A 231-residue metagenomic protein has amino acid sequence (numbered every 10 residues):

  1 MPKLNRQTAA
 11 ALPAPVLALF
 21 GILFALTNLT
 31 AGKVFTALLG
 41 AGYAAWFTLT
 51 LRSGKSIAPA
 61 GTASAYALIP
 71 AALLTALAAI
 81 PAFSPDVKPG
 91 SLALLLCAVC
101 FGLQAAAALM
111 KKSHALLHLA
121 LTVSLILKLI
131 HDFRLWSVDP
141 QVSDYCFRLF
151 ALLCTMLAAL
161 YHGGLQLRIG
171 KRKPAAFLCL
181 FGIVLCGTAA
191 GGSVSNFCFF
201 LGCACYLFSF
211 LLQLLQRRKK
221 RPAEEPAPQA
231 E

Functional and structural regions predicted by a protein language model:
M1-C97: N-terminal topogenic module of multi-pass integral membrane proteins
Q7, A11, P15-A25, T48 (+1 more regions): C-terminal transmembrane-bundle signature of multipass membrane proteins, characterized by strong activation on
A10, A14-V16, V34, I57-A63 (+10 more regions): Extended aliphatic helical segments
P13-F20, A65-A82, S91-A106, L116-D132 (+2 more regions): Alpha-helical transmembrane segments of multi-pass integral membrane proteins
F24-L38, P59, I80-L96, M110-L116 (+3 more regions): Membrane-helix interface and helix-disruption motif detector
G42-A58, C100-L109, T155-L165: Canonical alpha-helical transmembrane segments
